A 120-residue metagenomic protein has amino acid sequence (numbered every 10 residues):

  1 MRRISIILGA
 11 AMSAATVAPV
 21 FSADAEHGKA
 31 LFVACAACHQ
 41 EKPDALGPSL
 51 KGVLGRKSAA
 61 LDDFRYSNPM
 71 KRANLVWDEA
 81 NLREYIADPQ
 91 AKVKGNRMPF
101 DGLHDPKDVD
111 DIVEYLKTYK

Functional and structural regions predicted by a protein language model:
M1-A23, V113-K120: Post-cleavage N-terminal segment of exported redox proteins
S5-I6, I86, F100: Sequence-pattern detector for short linear motifs and compositional/periodic biases rather than a specific fold
M12, A18, R72, M98-G102: Short, flexible active-site loop motifs that bind/organize anionic cofactors or intermediates
A14-A15, S67, D105: Polar helix-capping/helix-linker motif
A23-R65, K71-V76, A87-N96, T118-K120: Periplasmic/extracellular electron-transfer cofactor-ligation site, primarily the c-type cytochrome heme-c attachment
A25, E79, D105-P106: Alpha-helix N-capping/helix-start residues
D101-Y119: Short, exposed beta-strand-loop hairpins at the edges of beta-sheets in extracellular/periplasmic proteins
